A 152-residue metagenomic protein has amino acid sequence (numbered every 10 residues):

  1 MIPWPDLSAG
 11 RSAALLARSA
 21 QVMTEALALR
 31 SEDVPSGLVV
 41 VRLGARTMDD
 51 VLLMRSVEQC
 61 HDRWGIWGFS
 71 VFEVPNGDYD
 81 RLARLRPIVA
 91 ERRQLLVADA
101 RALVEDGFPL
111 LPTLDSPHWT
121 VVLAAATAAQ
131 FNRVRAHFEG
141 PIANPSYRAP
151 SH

Functional and structural regions predicted by a protein language model:
M1-L38, R46-D50, E58-F69, E73-H152: Conserved NAD+-utilizing ADP-ribose enzyme module
